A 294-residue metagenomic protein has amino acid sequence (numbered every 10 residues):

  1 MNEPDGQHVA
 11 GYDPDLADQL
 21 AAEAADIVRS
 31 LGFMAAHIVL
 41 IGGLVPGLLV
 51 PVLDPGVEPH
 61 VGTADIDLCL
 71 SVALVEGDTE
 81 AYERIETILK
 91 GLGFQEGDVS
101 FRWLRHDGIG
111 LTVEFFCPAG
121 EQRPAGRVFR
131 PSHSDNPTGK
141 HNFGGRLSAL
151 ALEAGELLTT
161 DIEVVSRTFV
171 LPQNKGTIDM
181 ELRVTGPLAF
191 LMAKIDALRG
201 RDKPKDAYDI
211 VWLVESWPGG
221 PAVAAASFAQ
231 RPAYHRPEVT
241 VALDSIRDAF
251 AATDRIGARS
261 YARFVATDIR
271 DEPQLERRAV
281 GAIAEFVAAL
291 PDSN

Functional and structural regions predicted by a protein language model:
M1-N294: Compositionally biased terminal segments of proteins
